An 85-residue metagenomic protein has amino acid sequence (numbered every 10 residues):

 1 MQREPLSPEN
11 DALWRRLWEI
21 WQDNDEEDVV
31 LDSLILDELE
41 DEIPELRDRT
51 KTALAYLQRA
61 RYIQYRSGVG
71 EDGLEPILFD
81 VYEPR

Functional and structural regions predicted by a protein language model:
M1-D25: Short alpha-helical segments that sit at the start of domains
L6, D28, L46: Residue-level marker of regulatory loop/turn positions in helix-turn-helix DNA-binding domains and in histidine
A12, L34, T52-A53: Amphipathic alpha-helical interaction segments
N24-D41: Short acidic, hydrophobic short linear motifs in intrinsically disordered regions
P44-R59: Short amphipathic alpha-helical interaction segments
Q58-G68: A short, conserved structural fragment
G68-R85: Short, cationic-aromatic polyanion-contact patches
